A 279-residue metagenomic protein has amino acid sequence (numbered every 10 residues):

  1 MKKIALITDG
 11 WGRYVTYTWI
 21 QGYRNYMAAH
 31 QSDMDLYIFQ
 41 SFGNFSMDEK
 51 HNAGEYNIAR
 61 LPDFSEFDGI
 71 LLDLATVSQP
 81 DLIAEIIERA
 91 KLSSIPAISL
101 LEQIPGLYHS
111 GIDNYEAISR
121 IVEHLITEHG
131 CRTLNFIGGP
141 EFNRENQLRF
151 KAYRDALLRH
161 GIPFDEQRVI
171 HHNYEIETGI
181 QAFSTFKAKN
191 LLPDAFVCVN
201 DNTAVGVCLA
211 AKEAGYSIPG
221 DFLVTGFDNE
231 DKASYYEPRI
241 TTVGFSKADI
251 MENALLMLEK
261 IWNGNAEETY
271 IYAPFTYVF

Functional and structural regions predicted by a protein language model:
M1-E49, A53-F279: Bacterial carbohydrate/catabolite-sensing allosteric modules
